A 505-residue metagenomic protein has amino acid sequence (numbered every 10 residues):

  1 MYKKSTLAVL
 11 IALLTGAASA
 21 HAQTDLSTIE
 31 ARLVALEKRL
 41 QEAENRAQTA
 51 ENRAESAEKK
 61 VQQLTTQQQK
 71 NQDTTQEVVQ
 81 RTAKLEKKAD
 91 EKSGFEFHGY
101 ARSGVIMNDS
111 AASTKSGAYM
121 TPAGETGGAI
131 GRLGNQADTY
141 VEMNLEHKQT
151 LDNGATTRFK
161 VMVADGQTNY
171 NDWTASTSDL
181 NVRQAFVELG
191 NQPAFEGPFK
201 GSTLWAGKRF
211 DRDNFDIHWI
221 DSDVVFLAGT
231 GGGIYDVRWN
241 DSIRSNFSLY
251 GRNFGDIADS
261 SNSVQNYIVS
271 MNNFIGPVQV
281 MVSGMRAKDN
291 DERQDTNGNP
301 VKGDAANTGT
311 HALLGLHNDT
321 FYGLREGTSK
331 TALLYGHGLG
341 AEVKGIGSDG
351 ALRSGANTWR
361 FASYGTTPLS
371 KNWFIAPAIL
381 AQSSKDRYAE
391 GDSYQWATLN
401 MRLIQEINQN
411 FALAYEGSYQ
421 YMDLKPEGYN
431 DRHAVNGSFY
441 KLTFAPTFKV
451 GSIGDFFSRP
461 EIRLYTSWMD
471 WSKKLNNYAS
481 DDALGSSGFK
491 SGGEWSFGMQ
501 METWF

Functional and structural regions predicted by a protein language model:
M1-T24, L40: Gram-negative bacterial Sec-dependent N-terminal signal peptides
Q23-E196, L204, V237-N240, N272 (+3 more regions): Beta-barrel outer-membrane channel/assembly domains of diderm bacteria
V105-S113, L151, Q167-N171, P193-F195 (+10 more regions): Gram-negative outer-membrane beta-barrel proteins
S110-L133, N171-R183, A194-D304, D482-S487: Surface-exposed coil loops of outer-membrane beta-barrel proteins
V141, N181-R183, S202, A228-T230 (+6 more regions): Residues that flank catalytic or metal-binding motifs in active/ligand-binding sites
T157-F159, G201-S202, S245, G327-S329 (+1 more regions): Residue-level recognition of the N-termini of beta-strands and the immediately preceding loop/turn
V237, S242-N246, N262-S263, N272-V450 (+3 more regions): Detector for outer-membrane/organellar transmembrane beta-barrel domains, recognizing the amphipathic beta-strand
A434-S486: C-terminal structured domain segments
